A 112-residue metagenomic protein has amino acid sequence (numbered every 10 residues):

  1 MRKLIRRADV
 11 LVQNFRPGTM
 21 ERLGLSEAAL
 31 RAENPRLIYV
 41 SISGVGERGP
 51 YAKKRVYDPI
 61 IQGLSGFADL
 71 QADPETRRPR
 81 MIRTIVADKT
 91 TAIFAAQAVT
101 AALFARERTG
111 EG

Functional and structural regions predicted by a protein language model:
M1-A32: A structured beta-alpha segment of the ubiquitous adenosine-cofactor-binding alpha/beta core
E21-G112: Active-site-adjacent "lid/gating" segments in soluble enzymes
